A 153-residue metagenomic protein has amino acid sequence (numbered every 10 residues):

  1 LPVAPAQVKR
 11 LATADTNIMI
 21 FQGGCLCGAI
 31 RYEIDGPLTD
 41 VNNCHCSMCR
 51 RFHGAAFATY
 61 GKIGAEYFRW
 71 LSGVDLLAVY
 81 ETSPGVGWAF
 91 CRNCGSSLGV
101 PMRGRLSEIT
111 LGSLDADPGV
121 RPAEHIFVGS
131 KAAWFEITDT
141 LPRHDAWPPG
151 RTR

Functional and structural regions predicted by a protein language model:
L1-K9: Extreme N-terminal basic, low-complexity initiation segments that serve as generic localization/processing leaders
K9-R153: A short Gly-Trp-Pro
